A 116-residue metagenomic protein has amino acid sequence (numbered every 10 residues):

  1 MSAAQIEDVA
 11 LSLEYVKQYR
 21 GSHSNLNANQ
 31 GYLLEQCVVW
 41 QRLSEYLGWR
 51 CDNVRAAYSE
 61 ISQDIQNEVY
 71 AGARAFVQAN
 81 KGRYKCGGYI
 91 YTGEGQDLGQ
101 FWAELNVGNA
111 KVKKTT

Functional and structural regions predicted by a protein language model:
M1-W102: Short, surface-exposed polybasic-aromatic patches that bind anionic ligands, especially phosphate groups
Q96-T116: Conserved mid-sequence domains
